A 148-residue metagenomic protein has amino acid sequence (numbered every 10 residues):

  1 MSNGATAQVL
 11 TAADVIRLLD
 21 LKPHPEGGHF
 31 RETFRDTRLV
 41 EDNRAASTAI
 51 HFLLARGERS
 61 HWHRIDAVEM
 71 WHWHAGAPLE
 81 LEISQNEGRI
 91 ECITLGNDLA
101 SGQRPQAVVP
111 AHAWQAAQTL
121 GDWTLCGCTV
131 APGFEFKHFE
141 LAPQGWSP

Functional and structural regions predicted by a protein language model:
S2-V108, A116-A117, G121-T124, C128-P148: Non-catalytic, conserved peripheral segments adjacent to functional cores
